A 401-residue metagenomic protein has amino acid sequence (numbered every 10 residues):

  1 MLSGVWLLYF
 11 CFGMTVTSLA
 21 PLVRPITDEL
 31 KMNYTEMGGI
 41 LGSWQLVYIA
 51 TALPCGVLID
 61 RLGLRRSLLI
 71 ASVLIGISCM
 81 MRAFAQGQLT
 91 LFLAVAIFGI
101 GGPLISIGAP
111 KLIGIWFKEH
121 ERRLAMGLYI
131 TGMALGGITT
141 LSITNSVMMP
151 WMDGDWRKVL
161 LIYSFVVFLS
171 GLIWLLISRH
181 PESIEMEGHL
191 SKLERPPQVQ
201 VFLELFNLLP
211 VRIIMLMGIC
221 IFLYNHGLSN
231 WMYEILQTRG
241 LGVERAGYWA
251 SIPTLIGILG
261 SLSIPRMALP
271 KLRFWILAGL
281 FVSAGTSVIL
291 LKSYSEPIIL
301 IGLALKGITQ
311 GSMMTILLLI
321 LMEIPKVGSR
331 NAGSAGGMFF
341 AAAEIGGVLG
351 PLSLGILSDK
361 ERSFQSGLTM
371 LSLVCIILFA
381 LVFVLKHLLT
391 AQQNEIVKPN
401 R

Functional and structural regions predicted by a protein language model:
T17, Q45-L53, I138, T254-L262 (+1 more regions): Residue-level signature of mid-helix packing/kink "hotspots" within the transmembrane helices of 12-pass Major
L19-A20, L209-S251, G257-S261: Extracytoplasmic gate region of multi-pass secondary transporters
A50-Q86: Conserved MFS/SLC helix-loop-helix module at the cytosolic interface between two early adjacent transmembrane helices
A94-G132: Cytoplasmic helix-loop-helix junction between adjacent transmembrane helices in 12-TM secondary transporters
L128-R179: Helix-loop-helix hairpin linking two adjacent transmembrane segments in secondary transporters
S178-Q200, Q392-P399: Flexible cytoplasmic inter-helical loops of multi-pass small-molecule transporters
L272-I320: C-terminal transmembrane helical hairpin of 12-TM major facilitator-type secondary transporters
G328-E361: A late C-terminal transmembrane helix in Major Facilitator Superfamily
